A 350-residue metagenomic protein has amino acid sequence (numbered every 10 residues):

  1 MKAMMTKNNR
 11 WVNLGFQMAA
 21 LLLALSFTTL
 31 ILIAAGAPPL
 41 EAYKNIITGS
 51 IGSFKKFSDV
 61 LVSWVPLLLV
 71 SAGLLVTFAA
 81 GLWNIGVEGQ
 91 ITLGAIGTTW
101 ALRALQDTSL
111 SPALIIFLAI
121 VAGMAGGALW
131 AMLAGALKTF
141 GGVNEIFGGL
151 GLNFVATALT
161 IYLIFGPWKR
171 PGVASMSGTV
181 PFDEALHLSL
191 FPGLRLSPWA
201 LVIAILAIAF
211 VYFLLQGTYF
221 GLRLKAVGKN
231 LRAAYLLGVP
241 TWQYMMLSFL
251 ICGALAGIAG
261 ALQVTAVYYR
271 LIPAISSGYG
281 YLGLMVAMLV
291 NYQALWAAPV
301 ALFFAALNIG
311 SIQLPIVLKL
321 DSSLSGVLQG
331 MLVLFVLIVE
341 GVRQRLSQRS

Functional and structural regions predicted by a protein language model:
M1-L23, T29-L30, A209, K229 (+2 more regions): Cytosolic-side transmembrane-helix boundaries in multi-pass membrane proteins
K2-S71, A113: Membrane-interfacial amphipathic/re-entrant helices at transmembrane-helix boundaries
Q17-I33, V70-L75, A95-A101, M124-L129 (+6 more regions): Hydrophobic core segments of alpha-helical transmembrane domains in multi-pass membrane transport and ion-translocation
L30-A35, T48-L105, I120, M124-I146 (+4 more regions): Single transmembrane alpha-helix segments in multi-pass membrane proteins
A37-P39, F78-G97, T139-G151, R223 (+4 more regions): Short, non-helical or kinked segments that cap or interrupt transmembrane helices
F54, G149, N153-G217, R270: Transmembrane helix-bundle core of multi-pass membrane transporters and related energy-transducing complexes
G193-R270, A294-P299: Helix-loop-helix "hairpin" substructures at the membrane interface of multi-pass membrane proteins
L250-G330: Transmembrane alpha-helical segments in multi-pass inner-membrane proteins
